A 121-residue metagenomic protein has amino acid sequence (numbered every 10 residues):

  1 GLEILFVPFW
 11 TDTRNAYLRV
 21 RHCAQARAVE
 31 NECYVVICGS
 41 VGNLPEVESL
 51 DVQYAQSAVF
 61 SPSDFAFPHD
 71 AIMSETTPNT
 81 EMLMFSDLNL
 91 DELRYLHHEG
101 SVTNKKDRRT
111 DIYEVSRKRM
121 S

Functional and structural regions predicted by a protein language model:
G1-E81: CN hydrolase (nitrilase-like) catalytic-core segments centered on the catalytic cysteine and neighboring Lys/Glu
S61, L90-E92: Non-catalytic surface loops within mature trypsin-like serine protease
S86: Glycine-rich, small/acidic residue-mixed loop/short-helix segments
L93-S121: Cysteine/selenocysteine-centered motifs that mediate thiol-based redox chemistry or coordinate metal-sulfur cofactors
